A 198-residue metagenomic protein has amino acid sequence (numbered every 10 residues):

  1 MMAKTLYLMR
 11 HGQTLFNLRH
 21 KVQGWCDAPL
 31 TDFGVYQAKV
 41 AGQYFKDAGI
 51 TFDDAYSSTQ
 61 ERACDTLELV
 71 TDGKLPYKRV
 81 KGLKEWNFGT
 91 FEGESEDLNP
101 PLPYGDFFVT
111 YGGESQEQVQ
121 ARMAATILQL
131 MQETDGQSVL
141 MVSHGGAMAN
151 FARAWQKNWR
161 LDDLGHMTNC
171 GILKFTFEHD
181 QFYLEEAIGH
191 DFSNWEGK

Functional and structural regions predicted by a protein language model:
M2-A3, A41-Y44, R79-V80, E85-D97 (+2 more regions): Acidic, low-complexity terminal tails and accessory targeting/binding regions of phosphate-metabolizing enzymes
L6, Q137-G145: Generic beta-sheet signal
Y7-C64, G112-M123: Loop-to-helix element that buttresses phosphate recognition and phosphoryl-transfer chemistry
G12, S58-Q60, G82, V142-G146: Short, well-ordered beta-to-alpha junction loops that form the rim of enzyme active sites and present histidine/acidic
V40-Y104: Phosphate-coordination/substrate-recognition cap region in phosphate-metabolizing enzymes
L69, N150-A154: Active-site signature of alpha/beta-hydrolase-fold catalytic machinery across serine- and Asp/Cys-nucleophile hydrolases
P100-Q118: Short glycine/proline- and acidic residue-enriched helix-loop micro-motifs that form flexible lids or anion-recognition
G145-A149, G171: GST superfamily/GST-like fold recognition
